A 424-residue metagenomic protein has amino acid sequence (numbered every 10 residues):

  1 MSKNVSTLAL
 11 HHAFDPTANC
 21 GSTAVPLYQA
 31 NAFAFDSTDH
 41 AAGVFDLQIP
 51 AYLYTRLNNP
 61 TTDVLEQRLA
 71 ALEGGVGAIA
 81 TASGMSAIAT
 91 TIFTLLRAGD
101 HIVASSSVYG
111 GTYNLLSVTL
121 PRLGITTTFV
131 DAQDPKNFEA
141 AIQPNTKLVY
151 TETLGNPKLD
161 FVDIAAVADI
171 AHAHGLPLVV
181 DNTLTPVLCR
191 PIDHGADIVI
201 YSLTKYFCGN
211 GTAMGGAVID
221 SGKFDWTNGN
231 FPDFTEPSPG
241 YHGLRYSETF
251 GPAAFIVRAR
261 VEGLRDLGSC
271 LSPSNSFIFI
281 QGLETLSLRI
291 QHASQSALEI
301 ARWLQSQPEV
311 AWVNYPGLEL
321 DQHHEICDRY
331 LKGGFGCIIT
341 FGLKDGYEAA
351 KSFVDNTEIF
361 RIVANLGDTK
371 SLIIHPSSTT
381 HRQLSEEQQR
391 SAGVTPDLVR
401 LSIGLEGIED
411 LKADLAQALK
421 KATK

Functional and structural regions predicted by a protein language model:
S2-N59, Q67-R68: N-terminal "arm"/small-domain region of PLP-dependent enzymes with the aminotransferase-like
A9-A18, A78-S306: Conserved PLP-enzyme active-site core in the AAT-like
S37-S86, G111-T119: Conserved N-terminal alpha-helix of the aminotransferase class I/II PLP-enzyme fold
I49, D100, L283, G334-I338 (+1 more regions): Short, solvent-exposed beta-strand edge segments and adjacent coil->beta transition regions
S117, T126, P144, R289 (+2 more regions): PLP-dependent enzyme catalytic core of the Aspartate aminotransferase-like
V149, G216-V218, V313, I339 (+1 more regions): Well-ordered beta-strand positions enriched in small/hydrophobic/aromatic, beta-favoring residues
I219, T340-G342, S402-G404: Short hydrophobic/aromatic beta-strand micro-patches that form the beta-sheet surface supporting nucleotide- or nucleic
L267-C270, N275-S276, T285, I290-K370 (+2 more regions): Conserved small-domain helix->loop->beta segment predominantly found in fold-type I
